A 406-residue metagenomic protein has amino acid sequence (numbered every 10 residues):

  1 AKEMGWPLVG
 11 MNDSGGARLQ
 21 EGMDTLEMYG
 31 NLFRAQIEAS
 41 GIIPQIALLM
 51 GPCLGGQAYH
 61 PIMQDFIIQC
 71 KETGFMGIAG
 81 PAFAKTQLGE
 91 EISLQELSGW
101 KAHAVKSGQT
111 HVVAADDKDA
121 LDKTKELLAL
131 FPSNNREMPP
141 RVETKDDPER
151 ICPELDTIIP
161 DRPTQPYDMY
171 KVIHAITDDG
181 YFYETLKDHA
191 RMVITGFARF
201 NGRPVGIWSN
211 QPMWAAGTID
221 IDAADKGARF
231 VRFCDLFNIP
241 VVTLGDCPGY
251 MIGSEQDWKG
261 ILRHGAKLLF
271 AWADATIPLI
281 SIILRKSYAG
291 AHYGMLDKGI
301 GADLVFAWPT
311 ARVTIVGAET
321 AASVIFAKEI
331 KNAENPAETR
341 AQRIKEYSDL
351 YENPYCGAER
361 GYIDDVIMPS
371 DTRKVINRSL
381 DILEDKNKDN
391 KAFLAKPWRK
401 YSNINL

Functional and structural regions predicted by a protein language model:
A1-L406: Ligand-binding clefts of soluble mixed alpha/beta catalytic domains
